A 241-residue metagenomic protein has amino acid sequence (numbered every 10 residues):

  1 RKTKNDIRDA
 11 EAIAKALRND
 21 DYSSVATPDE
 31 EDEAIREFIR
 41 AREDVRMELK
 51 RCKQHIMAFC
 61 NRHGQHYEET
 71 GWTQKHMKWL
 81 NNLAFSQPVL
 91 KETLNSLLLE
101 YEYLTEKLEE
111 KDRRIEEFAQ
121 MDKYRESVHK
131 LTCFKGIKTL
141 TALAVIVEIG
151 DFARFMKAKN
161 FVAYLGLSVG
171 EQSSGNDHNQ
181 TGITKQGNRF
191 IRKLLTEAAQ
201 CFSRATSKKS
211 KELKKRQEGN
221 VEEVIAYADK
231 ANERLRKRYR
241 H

Functional and structural regions predicted by a protein language model:
R1-H241: A detector of single, family-specific signature residues that are central to catalytic or substrate-handling motifs
